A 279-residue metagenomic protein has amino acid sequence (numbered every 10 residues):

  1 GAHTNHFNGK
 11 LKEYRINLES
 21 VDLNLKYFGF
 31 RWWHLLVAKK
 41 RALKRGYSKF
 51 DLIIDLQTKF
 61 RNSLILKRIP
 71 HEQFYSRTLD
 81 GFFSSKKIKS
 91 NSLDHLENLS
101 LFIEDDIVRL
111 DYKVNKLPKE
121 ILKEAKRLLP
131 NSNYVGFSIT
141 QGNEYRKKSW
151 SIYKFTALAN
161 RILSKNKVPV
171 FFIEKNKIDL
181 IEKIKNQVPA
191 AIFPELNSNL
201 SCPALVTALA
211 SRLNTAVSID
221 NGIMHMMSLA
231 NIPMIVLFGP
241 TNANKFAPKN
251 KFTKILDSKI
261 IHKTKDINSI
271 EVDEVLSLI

Functional and structural regions predicted by a protein language model:
G1-I279: Catalytic machinery of carbohydrate-active enzymes, primarily nucleotide-sugar-dependent glycosyltransferases
